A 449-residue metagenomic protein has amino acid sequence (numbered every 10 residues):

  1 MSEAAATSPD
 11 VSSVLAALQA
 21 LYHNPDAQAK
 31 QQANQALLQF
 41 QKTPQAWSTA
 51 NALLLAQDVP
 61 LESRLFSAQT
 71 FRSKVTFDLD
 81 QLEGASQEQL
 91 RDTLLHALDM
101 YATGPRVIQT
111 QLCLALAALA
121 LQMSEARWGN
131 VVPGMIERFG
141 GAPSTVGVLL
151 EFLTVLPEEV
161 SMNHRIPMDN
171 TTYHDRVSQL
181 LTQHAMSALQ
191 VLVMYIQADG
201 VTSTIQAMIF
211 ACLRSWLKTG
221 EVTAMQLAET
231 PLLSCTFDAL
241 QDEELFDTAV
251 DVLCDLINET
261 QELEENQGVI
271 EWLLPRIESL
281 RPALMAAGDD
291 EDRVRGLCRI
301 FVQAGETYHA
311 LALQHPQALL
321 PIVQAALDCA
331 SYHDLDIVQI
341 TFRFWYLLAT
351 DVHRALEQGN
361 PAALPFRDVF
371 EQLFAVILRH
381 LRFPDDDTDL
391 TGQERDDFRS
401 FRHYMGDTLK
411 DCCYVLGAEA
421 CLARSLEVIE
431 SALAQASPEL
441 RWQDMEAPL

Functional and structural regions predicted by a protein language model:
M1-A56, D169-M194, L409, C413-A418: N-terminal "cap/leader" segments of large eukaryotic alpha-helical scaffolds
T7-V11, Q39-A46, L90, M123-E125 (+5 more regions): Helix-boundary capping/turn motifs
P25-K30, E62-S63, G104-L112, S144-V148 (+8 more regions): Positions within the helices of HEAT/ARM-like alpha-solenoid repeats
Q28, T43-W47, P60-L61, F77-L82 (+19 more regions): Alpha-solenoid repeat scaffolds
L37-Q41, T70-F77, A115-L121, L149-V160 (+7 more regions): Hydrophobic residues within the alpha-helices of tandem HEAT/HEAT-like
L38, P44-F77, Q89, T93 (+4 more regions): General structural concept
D80-Y195, Q324, Y332-L449: Alpha-helical repeat/alpha-solenoid scaffolds of the HEAT/ARM/MIF4G superfamily and closely related elongated all-alpha
L274-D328, M405: Non-catalytic protein-protein interaction scaffold segments in large eukaryotic complex-forming proteins
